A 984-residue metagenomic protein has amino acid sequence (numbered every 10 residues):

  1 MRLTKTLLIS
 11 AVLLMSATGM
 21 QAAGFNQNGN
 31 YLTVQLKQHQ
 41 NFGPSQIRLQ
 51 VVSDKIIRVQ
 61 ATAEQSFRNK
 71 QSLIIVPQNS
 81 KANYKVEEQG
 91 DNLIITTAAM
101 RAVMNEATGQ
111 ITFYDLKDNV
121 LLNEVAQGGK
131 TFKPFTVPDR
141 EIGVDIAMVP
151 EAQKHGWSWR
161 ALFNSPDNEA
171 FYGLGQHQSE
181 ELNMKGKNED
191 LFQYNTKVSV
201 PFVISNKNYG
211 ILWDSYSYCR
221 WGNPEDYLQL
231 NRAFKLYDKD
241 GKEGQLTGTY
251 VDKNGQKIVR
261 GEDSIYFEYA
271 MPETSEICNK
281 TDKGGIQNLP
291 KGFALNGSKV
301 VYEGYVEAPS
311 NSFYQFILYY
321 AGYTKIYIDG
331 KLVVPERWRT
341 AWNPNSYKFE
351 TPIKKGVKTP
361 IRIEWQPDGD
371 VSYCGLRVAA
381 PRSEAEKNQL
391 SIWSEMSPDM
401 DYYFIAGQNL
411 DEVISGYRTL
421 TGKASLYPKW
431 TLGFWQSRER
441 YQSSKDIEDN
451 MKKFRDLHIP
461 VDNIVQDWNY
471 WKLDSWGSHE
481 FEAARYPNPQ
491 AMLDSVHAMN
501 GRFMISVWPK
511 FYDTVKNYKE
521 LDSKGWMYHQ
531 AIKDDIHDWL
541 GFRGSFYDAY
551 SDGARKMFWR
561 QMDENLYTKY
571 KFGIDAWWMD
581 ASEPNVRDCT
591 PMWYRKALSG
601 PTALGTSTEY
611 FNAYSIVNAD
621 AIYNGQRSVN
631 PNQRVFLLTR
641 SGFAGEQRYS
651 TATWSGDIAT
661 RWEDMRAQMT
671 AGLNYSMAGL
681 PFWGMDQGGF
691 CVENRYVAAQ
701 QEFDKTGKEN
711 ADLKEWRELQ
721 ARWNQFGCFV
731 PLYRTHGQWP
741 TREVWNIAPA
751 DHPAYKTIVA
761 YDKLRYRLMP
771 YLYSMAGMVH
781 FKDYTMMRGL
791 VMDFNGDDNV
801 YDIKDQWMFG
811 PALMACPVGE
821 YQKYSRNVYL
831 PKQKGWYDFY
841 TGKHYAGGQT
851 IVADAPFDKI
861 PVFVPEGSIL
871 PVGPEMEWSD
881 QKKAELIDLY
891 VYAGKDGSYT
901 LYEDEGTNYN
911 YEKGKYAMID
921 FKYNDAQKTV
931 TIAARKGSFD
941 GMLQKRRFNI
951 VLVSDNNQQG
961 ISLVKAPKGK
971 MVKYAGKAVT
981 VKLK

Functional and structural regions predicted by a protein language model:
M1-N26: Bacterial Sec-dependent N-terminal signal peptides
F25, G29, R48-L93, K133: A low-complexity, Ser/Thr/Gly/Pro-enriched, surface-exposed linker/loop concept that marks segments flanking
E64, P134, Y347-F349, Q366-V371 (+2 more regions): Aromatic- and carboxylate-enriched substrate-binding clefts and catalytic-loop regions of carbohydrate-active enzymes
N69-K85, N288, I328-K348, H529-Q530 (+3 more regions): Solvent-exposed beta-strand/loop surfaces of large extracellular or lumenal domains
E88-G241, G255, Y314-L318, Y323 (+8 more regions): Catalytic and substrate-binding clefts that recognize carbohydrates or anionic sugar/phosphate headgroups
R232-S310, D399-L426, P753: Extended carbohydrate-recognition surfaces in non-catalytic/accessory domains of CAZymes and lectin-like proteins
E307-Q315, Q927: Extended extracellular/luminal ectodomain segments enriched in beta-structured repeat modules
Y623-V635, G642-W654, Y675-M685, F690-T929 (+1 more regions): Catalytic core of carbohydrate-active enzymes
